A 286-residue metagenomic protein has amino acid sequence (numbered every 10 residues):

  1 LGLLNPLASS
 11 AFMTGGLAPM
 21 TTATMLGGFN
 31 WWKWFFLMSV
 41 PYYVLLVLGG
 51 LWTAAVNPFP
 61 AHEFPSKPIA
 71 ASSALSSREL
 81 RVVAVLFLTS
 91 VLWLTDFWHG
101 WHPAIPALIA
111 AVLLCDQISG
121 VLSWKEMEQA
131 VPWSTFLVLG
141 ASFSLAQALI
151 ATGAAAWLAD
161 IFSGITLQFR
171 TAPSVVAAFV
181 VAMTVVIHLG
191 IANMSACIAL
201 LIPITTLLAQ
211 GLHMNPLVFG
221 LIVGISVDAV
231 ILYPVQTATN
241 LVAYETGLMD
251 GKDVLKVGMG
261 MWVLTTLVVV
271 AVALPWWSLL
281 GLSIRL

Functional and structural regions predicted by a protein language model:
L4, S10-T21, G28-S73, A84 (+2 more regions): Juxtamembrane and boundary regions of transmembrane helices in multi-pass small-molecule transporters and channels
A8-L17, G100-H102, Q147-A155, I187-L200 (+1 more regions): Short helix-coil transition sites and intra-membrane helix breaks within transmembrane domains of multi-pass
V40-L45, W101-A111, G164-V176, V218-Y233: Structural signature of hydrophobic alpha-helical transmembrane segments
L51, S90-L94, V112, V185-V186 (+2 more regions): Alpha-helical transmembrane segments of multipass membrane proteins
S76-L80, L88-E128, L212-N215: Flexible hinge motifs at transmembrane-helix junctions and intramembrane kinks/re-entrant loops in multi-pass membrane
F87-W93, A141-D160, H213, L217 (+1 more regions): Hydrophobic alpha-helical transmembrane segments in multi-pass integral membrane proteins
K125-D160, S174-L189: Core transmembrane alpha-helical segments of multi-pass membrane transporters/permeases
Q168-L208, L212, P216, G220-G224: Hydrophobic alpha-helical transmembrane segments of multi-pass integral membrane proteins, predominantly secondary
